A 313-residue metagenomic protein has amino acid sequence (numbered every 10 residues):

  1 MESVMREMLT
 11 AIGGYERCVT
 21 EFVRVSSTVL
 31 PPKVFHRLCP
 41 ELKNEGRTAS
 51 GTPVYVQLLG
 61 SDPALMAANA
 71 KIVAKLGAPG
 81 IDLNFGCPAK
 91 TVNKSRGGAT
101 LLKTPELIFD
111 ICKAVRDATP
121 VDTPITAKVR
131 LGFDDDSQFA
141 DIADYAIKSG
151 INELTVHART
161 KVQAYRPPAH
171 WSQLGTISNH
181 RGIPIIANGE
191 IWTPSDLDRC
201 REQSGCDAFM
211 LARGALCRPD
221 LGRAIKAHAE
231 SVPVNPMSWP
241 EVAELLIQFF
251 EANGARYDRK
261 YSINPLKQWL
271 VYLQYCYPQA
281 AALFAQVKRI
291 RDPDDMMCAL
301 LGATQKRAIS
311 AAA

Functional and structural regions predicted by a protein language model:
M1-A313: Flavin-dependent oxidoreductase catalytic cores
